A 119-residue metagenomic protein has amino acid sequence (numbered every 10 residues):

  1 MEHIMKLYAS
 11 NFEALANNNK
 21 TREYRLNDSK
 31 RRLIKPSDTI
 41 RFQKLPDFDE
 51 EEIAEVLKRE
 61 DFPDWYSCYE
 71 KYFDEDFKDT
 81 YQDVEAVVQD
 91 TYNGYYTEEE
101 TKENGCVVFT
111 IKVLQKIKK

Functional and structural regions predicted by a protein language model:
M1-P36: Compositionally biased, charged N-terminal/linker segments
I4-K6, I53, C106-T110: Ordered hydrophobic segments in well-structured contexts
Y8, N27, Q43, K112-L114: A structural detector for beta-sheet-dominated domains
S10, Q43-L45, R59: Acidic/polar N-terminal loop/beta-strand segments that form early-domain functional surfaces
T39, K44-E50: Short, charged beta-turn/beta-strand-edge "cap" motif at the junction between a beta-strand and an adjacent loop
E50-D61: Short beta-strand-centered aromatic/proline hotspots
F62-Y66: Short, surface-exposed linear segments at secondary-structure transitions and domain or protein termini
S67-K119: Contiguous surface segments at macromolecular interaction interfaces
